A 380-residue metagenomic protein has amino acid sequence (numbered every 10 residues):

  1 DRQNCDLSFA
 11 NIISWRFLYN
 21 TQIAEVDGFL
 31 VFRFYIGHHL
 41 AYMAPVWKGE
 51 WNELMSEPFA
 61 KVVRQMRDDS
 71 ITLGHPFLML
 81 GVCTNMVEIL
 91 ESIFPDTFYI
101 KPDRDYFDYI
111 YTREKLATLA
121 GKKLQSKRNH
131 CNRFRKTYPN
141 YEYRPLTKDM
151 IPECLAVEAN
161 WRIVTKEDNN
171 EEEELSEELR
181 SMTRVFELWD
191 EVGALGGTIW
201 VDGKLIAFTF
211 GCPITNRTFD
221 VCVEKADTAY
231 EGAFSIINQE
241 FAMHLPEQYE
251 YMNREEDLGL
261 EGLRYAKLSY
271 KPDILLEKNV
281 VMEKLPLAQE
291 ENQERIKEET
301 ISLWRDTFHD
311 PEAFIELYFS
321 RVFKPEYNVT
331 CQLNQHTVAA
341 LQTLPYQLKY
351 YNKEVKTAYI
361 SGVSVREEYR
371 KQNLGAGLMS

Functional and structural regions predicted by a protein language model:
D1-D6, A120-S181, K284-P345, N352-Y359: Short amphipathic alpha-helix that is part of the acyltransferase structural core
F9-N85, W200-T228, I301-F308, A313-Q372 (+1 more regions): Conserved donor-binding loop and adjoining core beta-sheet/short helix segment in diverse acyl/aminoacyl transferases
E50-T147, M252, M379-S380: Acyl-donor-binding surface of acyltransferase catalytic domains
G74-H75, A194, E247-Y249: Short, high-confidence coil segments that cap the C-terminus of an alpha-helix and link into the following beta-strand
Y99-L119, E247, Y251-L287: Active-site/acyl-donor-binding loops of N-acyltransferases
K148, E158-N216: A mid-sequence, solvent-exposed acidic-amphipathic segment
G232, I236, N373: Glycine-rich phosphate-binding loop
I237-P246, Y251: A conserved acidic, glycine/proline-rich C-terminal tail/linker
